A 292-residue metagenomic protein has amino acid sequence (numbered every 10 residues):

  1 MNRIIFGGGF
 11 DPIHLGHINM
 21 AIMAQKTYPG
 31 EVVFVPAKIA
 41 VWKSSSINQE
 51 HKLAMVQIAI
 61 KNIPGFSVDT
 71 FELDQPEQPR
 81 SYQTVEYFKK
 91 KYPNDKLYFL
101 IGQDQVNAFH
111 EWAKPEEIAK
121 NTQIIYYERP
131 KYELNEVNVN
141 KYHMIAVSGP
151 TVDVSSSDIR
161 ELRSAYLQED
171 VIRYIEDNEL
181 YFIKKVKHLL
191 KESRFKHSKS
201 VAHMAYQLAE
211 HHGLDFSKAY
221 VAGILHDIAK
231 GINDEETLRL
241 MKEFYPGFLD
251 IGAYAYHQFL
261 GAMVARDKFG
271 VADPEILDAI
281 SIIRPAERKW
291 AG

Functional and structural regions predicted by a protein language model:
M1-F182: Nucleotidyltransferase catalytic core that binds NTPs
N19-M20, S200-H203, L260: Short amphipathic alpha-helical face segments that pack within enzyme cores and frequently flank/anchor catalytic
E77, H197, H257: Phosphate/oxyanion-binding active-site loops and adjacent basic polyanion-contact surfaces
F182-L190: Generic N-terminal amphipathic, Lys/Arg-enriched alpha-helix
K187-H188, H211-G292: Divalent metal-dependent catalytic cores for phosphoryl transfer on phosphate-bearing substrates
E192-R194: A short, charge-rich alpha-helical start-of-domain segment used by transcription regulators
